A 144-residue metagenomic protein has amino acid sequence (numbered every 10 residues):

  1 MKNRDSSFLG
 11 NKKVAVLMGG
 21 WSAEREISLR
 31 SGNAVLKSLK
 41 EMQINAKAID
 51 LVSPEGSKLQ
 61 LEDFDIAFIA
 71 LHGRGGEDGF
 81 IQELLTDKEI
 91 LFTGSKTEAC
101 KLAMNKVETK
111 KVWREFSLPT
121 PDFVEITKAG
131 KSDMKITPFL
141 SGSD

Functional and structural regions predicted by a protein language model:
K2-M18, L102-D144: Active-site nucleotide/adenylate-binding loops and adjacent lid/helix of ATP-dependent enzymes
L17-W21, D63-M104, P119-T127: A short, GP-enriched loop/loop-strand-helix hinge that lies immediately N-terminal to, or at the N-terminal rim
W21-N33, S38: Glycine- and acidic-residue-enriched helix-capping/strand-helix junction motifs
S31-V35, I81, T109: Hydrophobic residues within alpha-helices that form the first helical element adjacent to the glycine-rich loop
A34-N45, L61: A short, N-terminal amphipathic alpha-helix
L39-K40, L85, W113: Hydrophobic alpha-helical packing residues
Q43-I49, T120: Short beta-strand elements in bilobed, periplasmic/extracellular small-molecule ligand-binding domains
K47-L61: Eukaryote-biased intrinsically disordered, low-complexity acidic regions enriched in Ser/Thr/Pro
